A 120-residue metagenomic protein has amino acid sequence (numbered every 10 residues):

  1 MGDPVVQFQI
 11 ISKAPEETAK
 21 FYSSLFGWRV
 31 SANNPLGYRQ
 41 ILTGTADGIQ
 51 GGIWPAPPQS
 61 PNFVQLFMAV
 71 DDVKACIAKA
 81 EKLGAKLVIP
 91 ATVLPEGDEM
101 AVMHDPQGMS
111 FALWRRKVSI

Functional and structural regions predicted by a protein language model:
M1-A19, D47-G48, F63-L66, W114-I120: N-terminal beta-strand motif that seeds the catalytic metal site of vicinal oxygen chelate
V6, I10, S31, I77-A78 (+1 more regions): Vicinal oxygen chelate
Q7, P15, S31-N34, A46 (+3 more regions): Residue-level hotspots at or immediately adjacent to binding/recognition sites across diverse folds
Y22: Catalytic core of tubulin tyrosine ligase-like
W28-N62, S110-R115: Conserved short beta-strand elements that form part of the metal-binding/catalytic scaffold of enzyme active sites
Q40, F67, M100-V102: Conserved hydrophobic/aromatic beta-strand scaffold that supports enzyme active sites
